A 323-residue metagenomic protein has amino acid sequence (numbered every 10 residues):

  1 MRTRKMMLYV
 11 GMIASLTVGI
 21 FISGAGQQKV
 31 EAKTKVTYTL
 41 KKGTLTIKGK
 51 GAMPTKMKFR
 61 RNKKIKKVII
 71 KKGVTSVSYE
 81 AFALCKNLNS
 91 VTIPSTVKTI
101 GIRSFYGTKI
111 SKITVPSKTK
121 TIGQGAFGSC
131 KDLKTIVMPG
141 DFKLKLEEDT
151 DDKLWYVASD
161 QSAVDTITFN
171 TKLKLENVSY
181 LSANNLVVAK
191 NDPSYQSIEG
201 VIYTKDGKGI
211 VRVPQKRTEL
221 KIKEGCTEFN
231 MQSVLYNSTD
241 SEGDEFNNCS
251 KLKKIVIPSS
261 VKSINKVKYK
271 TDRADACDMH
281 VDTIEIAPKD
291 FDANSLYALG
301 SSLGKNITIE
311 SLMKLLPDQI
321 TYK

Functional and structural regions predicted by a protein language model:
M1-M12: Bacterial N-terminal signal peptides that target proteins for export
G11-F21: Bacterial N-terminal signal peptides
G19-K35: Sec-dependent signal peptide cleavage junction
V36-L40: Boundary/junction segments of secreted and surface-exposed precursor proteins
K41-G51, K63-S76, K86-T99, T108-T121 (+7 more regions): Structural signature of tandem-repeat unit edges
K56-R61: Short amphipathic alpha-helix with an adjacent loop that forms part of the alpha/beta core around
D149-D151, S159, Y180-L181, K268-R273 (+1 more regions): A structural signal for leucine-rich repeat
